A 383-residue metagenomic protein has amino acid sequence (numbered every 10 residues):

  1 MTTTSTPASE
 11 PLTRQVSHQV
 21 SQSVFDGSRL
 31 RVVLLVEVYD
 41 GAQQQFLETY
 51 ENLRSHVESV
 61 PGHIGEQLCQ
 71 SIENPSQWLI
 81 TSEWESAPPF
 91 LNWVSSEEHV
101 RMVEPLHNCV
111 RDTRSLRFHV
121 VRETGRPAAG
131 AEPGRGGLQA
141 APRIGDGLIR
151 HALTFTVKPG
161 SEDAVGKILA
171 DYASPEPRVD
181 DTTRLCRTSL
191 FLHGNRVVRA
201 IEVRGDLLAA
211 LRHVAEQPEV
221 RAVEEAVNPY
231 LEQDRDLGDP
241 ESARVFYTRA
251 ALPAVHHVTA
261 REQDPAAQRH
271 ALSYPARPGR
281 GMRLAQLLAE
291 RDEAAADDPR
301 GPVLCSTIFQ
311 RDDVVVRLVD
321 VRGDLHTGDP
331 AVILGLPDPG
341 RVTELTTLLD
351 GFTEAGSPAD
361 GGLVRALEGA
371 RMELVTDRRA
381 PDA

Functional and structural regions predicted by a protein language model:
T2-Q77, E85-S95, P105-L106, R111-V197 (+4 more regions): Short S/T/G/P-rich N-terminal loop/turn motif that feeds into the first structured element of a domain
V100-R101: Extracytoplasmic/periplasmic sensor domains and loops in membrane signaling proteins
